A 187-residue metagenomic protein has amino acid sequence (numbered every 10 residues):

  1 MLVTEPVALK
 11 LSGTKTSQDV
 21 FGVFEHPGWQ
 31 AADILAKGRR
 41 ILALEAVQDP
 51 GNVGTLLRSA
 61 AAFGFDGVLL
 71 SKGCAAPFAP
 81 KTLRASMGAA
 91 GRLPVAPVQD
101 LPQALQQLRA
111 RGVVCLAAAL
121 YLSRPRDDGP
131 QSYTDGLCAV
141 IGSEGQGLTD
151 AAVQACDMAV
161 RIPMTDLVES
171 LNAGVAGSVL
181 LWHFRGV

Functional and structural regions predicted by a protein language model:
M1-K15: N-terminal positively charged helical leader segments and presequences
L2-P6, V23, P27-L122: RNA substrate-binding interface of SAM-dependent RNA methyltransferases
L11-S12, A104, R126, S170-G174: Short, charged, surface-exposed secondary-structure boundary motifs
L11-T14, A32-L35, G129-Q131, D150: Short secondary-structure boundary/capping segments
T14-F21, E25: Short, glycine/charge-rich flexible loops or terminal/linker lids adjacent to PRPP-binding catalytic cores
K15-S17, K37-R39, T134-D135: Short connector loops at helix/strand junctions that flank enzyme active sites, especially segments positioning acidic
G22, S59-F63, P77-A90, D150-V187: Structured adenosyl-cofactor binding patch, chiefly the S-adenosyl-L-methionine
L116-V168: Active-site/ligand-binding-proximal alpha/beta "capping" segment
